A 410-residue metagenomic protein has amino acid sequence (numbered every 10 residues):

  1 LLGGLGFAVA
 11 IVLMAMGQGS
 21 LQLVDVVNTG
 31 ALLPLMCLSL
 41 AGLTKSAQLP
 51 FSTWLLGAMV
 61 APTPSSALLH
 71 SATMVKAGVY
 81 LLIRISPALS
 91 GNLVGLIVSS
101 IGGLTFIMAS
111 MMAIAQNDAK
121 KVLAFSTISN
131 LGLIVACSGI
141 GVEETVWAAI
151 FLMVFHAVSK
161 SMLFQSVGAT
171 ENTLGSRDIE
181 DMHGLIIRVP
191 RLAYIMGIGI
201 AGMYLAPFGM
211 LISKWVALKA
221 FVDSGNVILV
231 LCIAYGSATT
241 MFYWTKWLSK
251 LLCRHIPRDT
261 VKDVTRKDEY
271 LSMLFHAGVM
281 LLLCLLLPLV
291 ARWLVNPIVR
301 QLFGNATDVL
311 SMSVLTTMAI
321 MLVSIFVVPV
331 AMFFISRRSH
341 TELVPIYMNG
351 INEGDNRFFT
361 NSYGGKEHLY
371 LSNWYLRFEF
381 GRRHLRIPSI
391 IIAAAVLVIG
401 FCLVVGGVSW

Functional and structural regions predicted by a protein language model:
L1, I187-I195, V264-G278, R383-A394: Alpha-helical transmembrane segments and their helix-start/interface "positive-inside/aromatic belt" motifs in integral
L1-T260, V264-T265: Hydrophobic transmembrane alpha-helices and their helix-loop junctions in integral membrane proteins
L2-V9, I200, S272-V290, A394-V405: Hydrophobic alpha-helical membrane-insertion segments
A8-I11, I107, V279-L281, A319-F334 (+1 more regions): Hydrophobic core of alpha-helical transmembrane segments in multi-pass integral membrane proteins
S39-G42, C232-S237, V309-P329: Hydrophobic alpha-helical transmembrane segments
K160, A238-F242, L322-E342: Hydrophobic alpha-helical membrane-embedded segments
D263-I325: Hard-cation-handling environments
N296-A319, F334-W410: Aromatic-capped, Gly/Pro-kinked transmembrane alpha-helices
